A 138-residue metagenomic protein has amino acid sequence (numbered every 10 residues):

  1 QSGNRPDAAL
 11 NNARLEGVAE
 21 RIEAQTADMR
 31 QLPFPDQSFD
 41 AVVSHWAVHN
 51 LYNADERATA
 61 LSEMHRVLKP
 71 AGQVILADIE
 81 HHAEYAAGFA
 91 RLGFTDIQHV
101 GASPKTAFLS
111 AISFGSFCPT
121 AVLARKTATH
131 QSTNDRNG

Functional and structural regions predicted by a protein language model:
Q1-Q31: Class I SAM-dependent methyltransferase SAM/SAH-binding core
A9, A13, H81-L92, F117-T120: Short alpha-helix
Q25, V43, I75: Conserved Rossmann-like nucleotide-binding pocket used by diverse enzymes that bind dinucleotide cofactors
A27-V42: A short acidic, Gly/Pro-enriched loop at the edge of an enzyme's catalytic core that lines a small-molecule cofactor
D40-D55: A short SAM/SAH-binding and catalytic strip from SAM-dependent methyltransferases
R57-P70: A short glycine-rich, Lys/Arg-flanked "PGG" loop and its adjoining helix->strand segment in the class I
A71-D78: Conserved beta-strand signature within the Rossmann-like core of class I S-adenosyl-L-methionine
L92-G93, I97, K105-G138: Core SAM-dependent methyltransferase catalytic element
